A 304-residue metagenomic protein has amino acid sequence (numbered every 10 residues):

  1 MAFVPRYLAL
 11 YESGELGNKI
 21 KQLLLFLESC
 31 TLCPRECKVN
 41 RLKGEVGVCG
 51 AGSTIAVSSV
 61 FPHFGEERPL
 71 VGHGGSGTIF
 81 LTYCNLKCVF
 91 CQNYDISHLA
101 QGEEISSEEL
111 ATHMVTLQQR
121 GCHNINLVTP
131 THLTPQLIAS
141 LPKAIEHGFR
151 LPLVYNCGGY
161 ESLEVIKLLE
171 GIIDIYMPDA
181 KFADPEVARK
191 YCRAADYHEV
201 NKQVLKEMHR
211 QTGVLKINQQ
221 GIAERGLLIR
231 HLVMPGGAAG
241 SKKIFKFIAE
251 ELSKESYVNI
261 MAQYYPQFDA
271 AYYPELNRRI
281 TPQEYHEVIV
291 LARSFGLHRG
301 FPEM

Functional and structural regions predicted by a protein language model:
M1-E45, G213-M304: Auxiliary Fe-S-binding modules of radical SAM enzymes
E45, C49-I175, P185: Conserved Radical SAM active-site core
G77, I125, L153-Y155, Y176-P178 (+3 more regions): Hydrophobic faces of well-ordered beta-strands that scaffold small-molecule active sites in alpha/beta enzyme cores
S97, T134, G159-S162, A180-H198 (+3 more regions): Conserved radical SAM core fold
I105, H132, C192-V200, G236 (+2 more regions): Alpha-helix N-cap and loop-to-helix initiation/capping positions
S140-P152, Q203-Q211, P282-V288: Alpha-helix-loop-beta-strand connector modules within alpha/beta enzyme cores
E170-P185, E255-Y264: Non-cysteine beta-strand/loop elements that form the S-adenosyl-L-methionine
R189-Q220: Anionic-ligand binding region
